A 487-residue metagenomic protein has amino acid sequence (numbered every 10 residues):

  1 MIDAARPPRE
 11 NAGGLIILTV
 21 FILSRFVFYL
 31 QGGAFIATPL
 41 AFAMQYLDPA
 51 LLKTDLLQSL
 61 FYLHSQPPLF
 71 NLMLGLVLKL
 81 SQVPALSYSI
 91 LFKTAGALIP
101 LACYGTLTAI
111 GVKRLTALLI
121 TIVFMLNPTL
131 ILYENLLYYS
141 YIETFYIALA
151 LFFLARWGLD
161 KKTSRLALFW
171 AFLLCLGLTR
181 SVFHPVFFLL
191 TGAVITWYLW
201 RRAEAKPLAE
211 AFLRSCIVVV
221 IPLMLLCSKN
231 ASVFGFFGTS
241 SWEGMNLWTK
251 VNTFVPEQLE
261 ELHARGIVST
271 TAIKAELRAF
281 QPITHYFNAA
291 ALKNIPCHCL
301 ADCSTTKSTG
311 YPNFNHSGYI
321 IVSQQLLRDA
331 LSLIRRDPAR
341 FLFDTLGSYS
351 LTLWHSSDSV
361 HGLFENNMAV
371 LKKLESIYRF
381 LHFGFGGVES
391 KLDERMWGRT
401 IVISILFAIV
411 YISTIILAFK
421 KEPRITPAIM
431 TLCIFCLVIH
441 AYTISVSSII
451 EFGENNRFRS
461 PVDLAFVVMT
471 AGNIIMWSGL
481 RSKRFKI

Functional and structural regions predicted by a protein language model:
R9-A41, V218-N230, A441: Transmembrane signal-anchor helices characteristic of membrane glycosylation enzymes that use polyprenol
Y29-D48, F61-M73, V83-L86, F237-S240 (+3 more regions): Extracytoplasmic catalytic/substrate-binding loops of multi-pass membrane glycan-assembly enzymes
S65, L91-A95, L119-L154, T163 (+2 more regions): Multi-pass, polyprenyl lipid-linked donor-dependent membrane glycosyltransferases
P68, L72, L80-L101, Y133: Loop-to-helix entry region of an early transmembrane alpha helix in multi-pass inner-membrane enzymes
L86-T94, N315-H316, Q324-L326, S332-L333 (+1 more regions): Membrane-interface anchor segments at the N-terminal boundary of transmembrane helices in multi-pass membrane enzymes
G111, A150-L168, R201: Membrane-interface transmembrane helices that cradle and orient dolichyl/undecaprenyl
T121, L166-R180, V218-P222, L226: Membrane-interface alpha helices of multi-pass inner-membrane proteins
S240-S376: Membrane-proximal stem/loop segments at transmembrane-domain junctions that anchor or position
